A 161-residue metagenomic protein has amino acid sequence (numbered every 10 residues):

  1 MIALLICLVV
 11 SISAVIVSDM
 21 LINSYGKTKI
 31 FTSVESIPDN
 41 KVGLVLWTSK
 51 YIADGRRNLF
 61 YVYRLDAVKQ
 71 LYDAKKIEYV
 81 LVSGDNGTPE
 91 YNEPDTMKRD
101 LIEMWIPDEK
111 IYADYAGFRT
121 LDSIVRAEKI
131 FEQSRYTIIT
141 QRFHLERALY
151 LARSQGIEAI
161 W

Functional and structural regions predicted by a protein language model:
I2-D19: Hydrophobic membrane-insertion alpha-helices, especially the h-region of bacterial N-terminal signal peptides
D19-W161: A structural signal for short, hydrophobic/glycine-enriched beta-strand patches
